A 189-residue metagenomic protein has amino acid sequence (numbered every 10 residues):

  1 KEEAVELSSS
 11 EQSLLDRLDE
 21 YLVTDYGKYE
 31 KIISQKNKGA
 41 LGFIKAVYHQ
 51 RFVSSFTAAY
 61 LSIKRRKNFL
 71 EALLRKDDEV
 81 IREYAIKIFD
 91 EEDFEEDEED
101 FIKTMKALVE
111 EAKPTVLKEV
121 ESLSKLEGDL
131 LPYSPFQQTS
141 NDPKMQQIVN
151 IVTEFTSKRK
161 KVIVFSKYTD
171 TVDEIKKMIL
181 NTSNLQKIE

Functional and structural regions predicted by a protein language model:
K1-Q186: Helicase motor interdomain insertion/brace
